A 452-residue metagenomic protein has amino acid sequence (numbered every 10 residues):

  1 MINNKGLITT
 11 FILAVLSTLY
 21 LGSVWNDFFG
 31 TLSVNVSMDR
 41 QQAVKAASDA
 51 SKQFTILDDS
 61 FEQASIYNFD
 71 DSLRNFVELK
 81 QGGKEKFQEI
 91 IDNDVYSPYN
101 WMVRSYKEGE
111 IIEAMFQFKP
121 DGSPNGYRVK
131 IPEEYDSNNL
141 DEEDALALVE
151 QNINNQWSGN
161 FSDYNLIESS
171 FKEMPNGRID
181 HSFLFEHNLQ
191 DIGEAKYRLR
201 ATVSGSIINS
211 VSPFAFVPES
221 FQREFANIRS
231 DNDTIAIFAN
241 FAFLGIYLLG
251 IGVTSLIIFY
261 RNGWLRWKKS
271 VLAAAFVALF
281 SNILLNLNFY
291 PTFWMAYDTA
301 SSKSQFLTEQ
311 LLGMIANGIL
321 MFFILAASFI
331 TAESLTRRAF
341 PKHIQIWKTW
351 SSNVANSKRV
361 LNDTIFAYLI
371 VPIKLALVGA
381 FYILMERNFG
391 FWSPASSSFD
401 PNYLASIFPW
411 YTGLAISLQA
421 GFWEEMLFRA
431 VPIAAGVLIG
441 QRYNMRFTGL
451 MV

Functional and structural regions predicted by a protein language model:
M1-F28: Hydrophobic alpha-helical transmembrane signal-anchor segments
M1-I2, S23-N26, Q53-P120, N165-G205: Exposed beta-strand-loop-beta-strand "reactive/processing" segments of non-cytosolic proteins
N26-S48: Alpha-helical transmembrane signal-anchor/signal-peptide segments
Q41, S51, M102, Y106-K107 (+1 more regions): Long, charged/polar, surface-exposed segments that mediate recognition or autoinhibition
Q190-R229: Extended, hydrophilic extramembrane loops/domains of integral membrane proteins
R229-S417, W423-I433, V437: Core alpha-helical transmembrane segments of integral membrane proteins
Q441-V452: Internal alpha-helical transmembrane segments of multi-pass membrane proteins
